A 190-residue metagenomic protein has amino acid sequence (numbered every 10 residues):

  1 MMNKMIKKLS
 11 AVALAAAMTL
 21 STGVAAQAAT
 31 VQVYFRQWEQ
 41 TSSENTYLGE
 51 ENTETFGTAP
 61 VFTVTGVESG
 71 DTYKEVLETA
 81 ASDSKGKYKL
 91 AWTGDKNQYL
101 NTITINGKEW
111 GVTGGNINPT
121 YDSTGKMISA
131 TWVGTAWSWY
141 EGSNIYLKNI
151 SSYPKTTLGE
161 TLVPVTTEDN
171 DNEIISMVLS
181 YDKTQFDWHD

Functional and structural regions predicted by a protein language model:
M2-V12: Bacterial N-terminal signal peptides that target proteins for export
S10-A11, G23-D190: Ubiquitin-like/PB1-type beta-grasp interaction modules and other compact soluble beta-rich domains
L14, M18-T22: Hydrophobic core
